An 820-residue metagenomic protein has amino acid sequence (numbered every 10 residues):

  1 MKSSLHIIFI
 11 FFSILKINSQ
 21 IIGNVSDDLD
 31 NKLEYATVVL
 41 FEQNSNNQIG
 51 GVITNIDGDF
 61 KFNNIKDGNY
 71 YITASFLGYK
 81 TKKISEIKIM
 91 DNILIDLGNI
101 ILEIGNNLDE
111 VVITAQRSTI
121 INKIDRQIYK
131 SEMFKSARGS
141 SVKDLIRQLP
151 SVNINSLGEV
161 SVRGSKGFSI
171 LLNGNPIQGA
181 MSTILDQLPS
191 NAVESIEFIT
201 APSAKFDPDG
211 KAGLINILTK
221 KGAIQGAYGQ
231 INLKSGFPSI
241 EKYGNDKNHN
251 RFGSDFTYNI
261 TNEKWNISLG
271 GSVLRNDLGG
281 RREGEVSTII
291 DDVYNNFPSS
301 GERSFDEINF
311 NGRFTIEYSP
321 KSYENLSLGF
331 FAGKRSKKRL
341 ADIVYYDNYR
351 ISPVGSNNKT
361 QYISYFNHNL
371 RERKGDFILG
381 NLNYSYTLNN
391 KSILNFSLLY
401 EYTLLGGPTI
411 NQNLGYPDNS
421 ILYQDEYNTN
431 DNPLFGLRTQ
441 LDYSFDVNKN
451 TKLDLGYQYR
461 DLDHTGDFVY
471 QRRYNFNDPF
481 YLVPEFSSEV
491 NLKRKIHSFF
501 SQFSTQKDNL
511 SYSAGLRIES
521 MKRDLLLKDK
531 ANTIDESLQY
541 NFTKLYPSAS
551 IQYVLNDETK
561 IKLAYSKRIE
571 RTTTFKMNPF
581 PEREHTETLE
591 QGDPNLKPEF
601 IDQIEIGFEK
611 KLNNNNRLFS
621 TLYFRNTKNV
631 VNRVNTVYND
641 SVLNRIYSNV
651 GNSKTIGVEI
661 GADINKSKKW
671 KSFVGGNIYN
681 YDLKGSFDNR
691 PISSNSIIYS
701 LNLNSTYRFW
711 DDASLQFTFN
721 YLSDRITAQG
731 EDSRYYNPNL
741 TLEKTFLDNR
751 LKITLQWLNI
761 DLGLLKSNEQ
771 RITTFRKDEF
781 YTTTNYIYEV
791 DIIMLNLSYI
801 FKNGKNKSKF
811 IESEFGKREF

Functional and structural regions predicted by a protein language model:
T37-F41, S75-L77, L94-K135, N155-L157 (+2 more regions): Short, acidic, small-residue-rich periplasmic hinge/interaction motif at the N-terminus of Gram-negative outer-membrane
Q43-D59: Short, acidic Ser/Thr/Gly-rich low-complexity loop/linker segments typical of extracellular and cell-surface proteins
L94-I100, V142-L145, T183-I184, F198 (+2 more regions): N-terminal periplasmic accessory domains that precede and gate Gram-negative outer-membrane beta-barrel machines
V142, Q148, N175-K205: Short acidic/polar hinge/loop motifs at secondary-structure boundaries that mediate gating or recognition
K143-I177, F206, G213: Extracytoplasmic beta-strand/coil segments of soluble accessory domains associated with Gram-negative outer-membrane
G436-R438, Y481-S487, Q591-D593, K597 (+4 more regions): Outer membrane beta-barrel strand-and-loop segments of large Gram-negative receptors, especially TonB-dependent
K522-D524, D557-Q603, F624-R645, R725 (+1 more regions): Surface-exposed extracellular loop regions of Gram-negative outer-membrane beta-barrel proteins, predominantly
T627-K628, K744-F820: C-terminal beta-signal and adjacent terminal beta-strands/loops of Gram-negative outer-membrane beta-barrel proteins
